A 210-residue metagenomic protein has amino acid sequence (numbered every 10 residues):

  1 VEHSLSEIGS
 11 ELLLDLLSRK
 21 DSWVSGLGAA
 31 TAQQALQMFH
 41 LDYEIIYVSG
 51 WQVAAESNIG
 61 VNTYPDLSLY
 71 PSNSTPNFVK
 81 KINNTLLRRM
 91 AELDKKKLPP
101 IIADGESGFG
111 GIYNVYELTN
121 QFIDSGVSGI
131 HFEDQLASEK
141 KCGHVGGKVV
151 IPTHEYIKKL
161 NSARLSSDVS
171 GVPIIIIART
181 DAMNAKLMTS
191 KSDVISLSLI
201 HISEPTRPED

Functional and structural regions predicted by a protein language model:
V1-G28, F39: N-terminal amphipathic alpha-helix/helix-capping segment at the start of soluble metabolic enzymes
S25-G28, I46-V48, I101-G105, I130-F132 (+1 more regions): Hydrophobic faces of well-ordered beta-strands that scaffold small-molecule active sites in alpha/beta enzyme cores
G26-L36, Y70-F78, E106-S125, T153-K158: Glycine-rich anion/phosphate-binding loops
A30-A32, W51-V53, E106-G110, Q135-A137 (+1 more regions): Active-site beta-loop-alpha junctions enriched in small/polar residues
A32-Q52, G126: Catalytic domains of carbohydrate-active enzymes, especially glycoside hydrolases
I45-P76, F109, H131-T153: Glycine-rich, proline-tolerant flexible connector loops at the mouths of alpha/beta enzymes
N62-I102, K148-I174: Alpha-helix-loop-beta-strand connector modules within alpha/beta enzyme cores
I200-D210: Single conserved hydrophobic/aromatic residue that forms the stacking wall/gate of nucleotide- or nucleobase-binding
